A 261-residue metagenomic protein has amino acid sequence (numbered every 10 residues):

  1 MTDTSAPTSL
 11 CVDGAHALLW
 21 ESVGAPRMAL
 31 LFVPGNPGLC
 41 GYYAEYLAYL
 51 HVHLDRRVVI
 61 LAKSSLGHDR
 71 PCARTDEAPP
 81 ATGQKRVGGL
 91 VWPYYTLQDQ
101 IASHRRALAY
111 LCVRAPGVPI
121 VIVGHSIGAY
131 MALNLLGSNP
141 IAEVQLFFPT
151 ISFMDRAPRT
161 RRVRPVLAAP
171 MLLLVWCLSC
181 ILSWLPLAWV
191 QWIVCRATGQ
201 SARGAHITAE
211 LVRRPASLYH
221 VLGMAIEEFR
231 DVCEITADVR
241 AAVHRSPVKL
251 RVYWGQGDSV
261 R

Functional and structural regions predicted by a protein language model:
M1-P26, T82-Q84, Y110-P116, A168-L172 (+1 more regions): Eukaryotic N-terminal low-complexity, Ser/Thr- and Lys/Arg-rich leader segments that predominantly function as
P7-R74: Short, surface-exposed "cap/lid" segments of acyl-processing enzymes
F32-N36, H125-S126, G255: Glycine-rich His-Gly loop
A48-H51, I60-L66, R70-W92, Q98-G204: Serine-dependent carboxylesterase/thioesterase catalytic core of lipase-like alpha/beta-hydrolase/SGNH enzymes
V52-L54, S138-P140, V239-P247: Short, conserved loop/helix-junction motifs that constitute active-site signature segments in enzyme catalytic cores
S217-A242: Active-site nucleophile elbow and catalytic-triad environment of alpha/beta-hydrolase enzymes
F229-D231, Q256-R261: Acidic catalytic loop of the alpha/beta-hydrolase fold
S246, V252-W254: Short beta-strand/loop motif that positions the catalytic acidic residue of the alpha/beta-hydrolase fold
